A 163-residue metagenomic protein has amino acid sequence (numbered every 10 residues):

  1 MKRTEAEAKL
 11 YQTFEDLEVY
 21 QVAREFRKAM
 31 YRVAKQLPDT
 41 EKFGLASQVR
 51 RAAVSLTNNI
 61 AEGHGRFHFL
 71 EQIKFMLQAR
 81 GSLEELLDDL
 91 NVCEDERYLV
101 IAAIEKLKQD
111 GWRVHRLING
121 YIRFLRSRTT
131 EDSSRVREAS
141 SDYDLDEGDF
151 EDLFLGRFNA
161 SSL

Functional and structural regions predicted by a protein language model:
M1-L163: Amphipathic alpha-helical assembly/interaction segments
